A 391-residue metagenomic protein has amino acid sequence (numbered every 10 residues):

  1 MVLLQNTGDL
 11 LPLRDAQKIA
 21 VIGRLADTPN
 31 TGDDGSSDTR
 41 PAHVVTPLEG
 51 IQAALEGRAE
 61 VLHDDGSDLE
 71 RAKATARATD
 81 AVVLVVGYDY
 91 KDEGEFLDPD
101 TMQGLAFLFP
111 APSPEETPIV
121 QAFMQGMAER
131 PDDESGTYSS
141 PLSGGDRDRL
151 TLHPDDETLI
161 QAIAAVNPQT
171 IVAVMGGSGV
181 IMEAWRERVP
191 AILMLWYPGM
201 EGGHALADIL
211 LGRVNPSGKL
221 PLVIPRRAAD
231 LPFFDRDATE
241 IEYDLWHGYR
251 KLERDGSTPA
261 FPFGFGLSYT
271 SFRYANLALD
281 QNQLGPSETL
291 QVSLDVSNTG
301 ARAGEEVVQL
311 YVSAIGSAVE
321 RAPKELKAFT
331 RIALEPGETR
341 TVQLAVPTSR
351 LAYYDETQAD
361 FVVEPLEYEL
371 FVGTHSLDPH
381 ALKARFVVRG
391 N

Functional and structural regions predicted by a protein language model:
M1-N391: C-terminal non-catalytic regions of proteins with extracellular/luminal or membrane-system context
